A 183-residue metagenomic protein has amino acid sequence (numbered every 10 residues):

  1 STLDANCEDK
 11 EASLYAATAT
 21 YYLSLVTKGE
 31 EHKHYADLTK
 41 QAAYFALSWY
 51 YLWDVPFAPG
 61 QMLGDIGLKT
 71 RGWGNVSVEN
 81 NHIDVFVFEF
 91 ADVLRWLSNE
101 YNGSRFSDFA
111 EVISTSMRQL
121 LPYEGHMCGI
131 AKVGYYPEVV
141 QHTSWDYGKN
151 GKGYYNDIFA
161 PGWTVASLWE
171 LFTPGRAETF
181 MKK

Functional and structural regions predicted by a protein language model:
S1-A17, L63: Aromatic-lined, polymer-binding surfaces characteristic of secreted/periplasmic polysaccharide-degrading enzymes
Y22, V26, H34-W53, L63-K183: Terminal, non-catalytic domain-edge segments
